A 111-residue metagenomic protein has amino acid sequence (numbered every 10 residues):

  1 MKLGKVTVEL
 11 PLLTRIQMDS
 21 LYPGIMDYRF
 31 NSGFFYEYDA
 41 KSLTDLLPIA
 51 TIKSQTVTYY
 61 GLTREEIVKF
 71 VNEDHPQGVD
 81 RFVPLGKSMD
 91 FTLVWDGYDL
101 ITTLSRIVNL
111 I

Functional and structural regions predicted by a protein language model:
M1-G61, E65-I111: NAD(P)-dependent aldehyde/semialdehyde dehydrogenase
